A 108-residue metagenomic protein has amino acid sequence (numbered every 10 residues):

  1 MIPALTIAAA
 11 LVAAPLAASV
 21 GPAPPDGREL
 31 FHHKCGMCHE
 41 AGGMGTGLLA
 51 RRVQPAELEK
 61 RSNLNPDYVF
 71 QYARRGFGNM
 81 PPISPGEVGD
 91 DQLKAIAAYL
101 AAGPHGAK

Functional and structural regions predicted by a protein language model:
A4-P15: Bacterial N-terminal signal peptides
A13-L30, T46-G47: Electrostatic cytochrome c docking/interface patches
G21, A41, L58-E59: Generic preference for hydrophobic/aromatic residues in regular secondary structure cores
R28-Q54, Q71, G78-N79, A102-K108: Periplasmic/extracellular electron-transfer cofactor-ligation site, primarily the c-type cytochrome heme-c attachment
R52-P104: Extracytoplasmic electron-transfer domains, predominantly the class I c-type cytochrome c fold
